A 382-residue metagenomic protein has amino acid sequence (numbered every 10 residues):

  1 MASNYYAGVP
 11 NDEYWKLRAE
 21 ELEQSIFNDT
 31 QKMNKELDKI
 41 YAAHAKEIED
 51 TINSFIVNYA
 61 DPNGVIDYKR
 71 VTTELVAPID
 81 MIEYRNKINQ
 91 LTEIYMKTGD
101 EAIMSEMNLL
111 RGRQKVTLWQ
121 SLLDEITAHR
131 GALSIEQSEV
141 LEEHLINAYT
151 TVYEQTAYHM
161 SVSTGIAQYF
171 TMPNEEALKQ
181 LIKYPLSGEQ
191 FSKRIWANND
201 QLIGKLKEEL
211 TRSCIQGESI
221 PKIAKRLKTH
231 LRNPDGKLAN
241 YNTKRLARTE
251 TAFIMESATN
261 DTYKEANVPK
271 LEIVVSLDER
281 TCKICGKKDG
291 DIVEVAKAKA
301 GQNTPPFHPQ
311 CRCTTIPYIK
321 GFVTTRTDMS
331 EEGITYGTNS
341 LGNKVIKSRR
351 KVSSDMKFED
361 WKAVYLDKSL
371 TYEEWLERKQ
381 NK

Functional and structural regions predicted by a protein language model:
M1-H144, G236-K382: Activation/maturation switch segments at domain boundaries
E106-R232: Structured, charged N-terminal subsegments at the starts of enzyme catalytic cores and at intra-chain domain/subunit
